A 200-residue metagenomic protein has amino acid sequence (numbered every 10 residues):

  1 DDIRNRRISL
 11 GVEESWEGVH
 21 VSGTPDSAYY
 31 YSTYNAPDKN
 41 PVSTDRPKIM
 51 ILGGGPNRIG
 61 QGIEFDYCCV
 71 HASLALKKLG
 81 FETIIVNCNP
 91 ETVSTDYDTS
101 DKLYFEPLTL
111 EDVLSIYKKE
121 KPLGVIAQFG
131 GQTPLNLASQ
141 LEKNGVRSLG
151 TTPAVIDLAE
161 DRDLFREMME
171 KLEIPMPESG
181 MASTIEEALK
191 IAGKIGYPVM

Functional and structural regions predicted by a protein language model:
D2-M200: N-terminal beta-alpha lobe that positions the nucleotide/phosphoryl donor in ATP/NTP-coupled carboxylate activation
